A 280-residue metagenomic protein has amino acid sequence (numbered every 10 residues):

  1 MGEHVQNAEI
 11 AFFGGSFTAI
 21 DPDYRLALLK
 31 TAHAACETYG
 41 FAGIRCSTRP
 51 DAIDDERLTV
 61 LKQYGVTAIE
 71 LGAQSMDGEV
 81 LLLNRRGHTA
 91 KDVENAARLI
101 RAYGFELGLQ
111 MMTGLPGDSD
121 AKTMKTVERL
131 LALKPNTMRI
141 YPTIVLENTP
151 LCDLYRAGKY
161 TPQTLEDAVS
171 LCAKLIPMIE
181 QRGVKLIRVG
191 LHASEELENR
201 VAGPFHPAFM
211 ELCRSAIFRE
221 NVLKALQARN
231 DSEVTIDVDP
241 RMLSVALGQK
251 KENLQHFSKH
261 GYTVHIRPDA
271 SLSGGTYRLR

Functional and structural regions predicted by a protein language model:
M1-A11: Short Fe-S-cluster ligation motifs
G2-H4, V145-L146, G190-E196: Short, compositionally biased low-complexity segments
E3-H4, E37-T38, Q227-E233: Short, glycine- and charge-enriched coil/turn segments that flank and shape catalytic ligand pockets
A8, A42, T67, N136 (+2 more regions): Short acidic/polar active-site loop segments enriched in Thr and Asp
F13, S47, Q110, Y141 (+3 more regions): Solvent-exposed beta-strand sheet faces enriched in polar/charged residues
G14-T143, E147-E166: Conserved non-cysteine loop/helix-boundary elements of the Radical SAM core domain that shape
G158-R280: Auxiliary Fe-S-binding modules of radical SAM enzymes
